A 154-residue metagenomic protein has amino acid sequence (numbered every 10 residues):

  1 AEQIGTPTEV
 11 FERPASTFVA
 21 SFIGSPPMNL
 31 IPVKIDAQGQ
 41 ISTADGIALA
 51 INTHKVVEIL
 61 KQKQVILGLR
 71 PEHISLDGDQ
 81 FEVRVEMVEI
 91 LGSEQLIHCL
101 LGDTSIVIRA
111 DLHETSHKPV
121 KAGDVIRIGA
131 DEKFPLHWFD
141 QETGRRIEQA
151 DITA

Functional and structural regions predicted by a protein language model:
A1-L49: Internal alpha/beta loop-helix hairpins
P26-L30, Q38-A154: Non-catalytic connector elements of ABC transporters
